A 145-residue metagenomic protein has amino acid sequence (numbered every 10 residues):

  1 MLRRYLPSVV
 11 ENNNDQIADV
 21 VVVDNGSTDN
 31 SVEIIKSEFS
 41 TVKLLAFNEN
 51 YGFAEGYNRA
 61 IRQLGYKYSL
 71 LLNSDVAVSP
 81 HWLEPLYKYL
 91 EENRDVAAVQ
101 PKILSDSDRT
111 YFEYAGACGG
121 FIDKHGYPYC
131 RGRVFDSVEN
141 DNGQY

Functional and structural regions predicted by a protein language model:
M1-N13: Short, well-formed alpha-helical segments that are part of the catalytic scaffolds of diverse glycosyltransferases
S8, D24-E33, E49: A conserved acidic beta->alpha catalytic loop
I17-G26, L45-F47: Short beta-strand/loop segment that forms part of the nucleotide-sugar
A46-L64: Glycine-rich, basic loop-to-helix element that forms the pyrophosphate-binding segment of sugar-nucleotide handling
S69: Short aromatic/hydrophobic "clamp" motif used to bind/position activated sugar donors
N73-A77: The conserved acidic donor/metal-binding loop of glycosyltransferases
S79-A115, G120-D123, Y127: Conserved donor NDP-sugar-binding/catalytic core segment of glycosyltransferases
G120-Y145: Short, flexible, basic/aromatic active-site loop/helix in glycosyltransferases
